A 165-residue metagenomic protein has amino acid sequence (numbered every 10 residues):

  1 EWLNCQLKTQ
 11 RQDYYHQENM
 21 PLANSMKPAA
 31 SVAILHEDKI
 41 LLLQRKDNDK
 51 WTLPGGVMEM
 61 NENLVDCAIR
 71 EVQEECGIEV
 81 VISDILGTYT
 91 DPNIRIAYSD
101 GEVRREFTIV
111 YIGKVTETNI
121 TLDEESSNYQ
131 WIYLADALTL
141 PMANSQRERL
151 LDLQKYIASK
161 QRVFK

Functional and structural regions predicted by a protein language model:
W2, R147-K165: Charged phosphate-binding loop/patch that engages nucleotide di/tri-phosphates or the phosphate backbone of nucleic
W2-S31, G101-E102: Acidic, metal-coordinating catalytic segment for phosphate/diphosphate chemistry, firing primarily on the Nudix
P28-A30, D38, R105-I109, S127: Change "...and in nucleic-acid phosphodiester-cleaving endonucleases..." to "...and in nucleic-acid processing enzymes
I34, V110-K114, Y133: Short, well-ordered beta-strand micro-motif
H36-E75: Conserved Nudix-box catalytic region and its N-terminal flanking loop in Nudix hydrolases and closely related
E79-T88: A short coil-to-beta-strand element that immediately follows conserved catalytic motifs
D91-N119: Active-site-adjacent beta-strand/loop module that shapes the phosphate/pyrophosphate-binding cleft
T121-L153: NUDIX/MutT-family hydrolases
